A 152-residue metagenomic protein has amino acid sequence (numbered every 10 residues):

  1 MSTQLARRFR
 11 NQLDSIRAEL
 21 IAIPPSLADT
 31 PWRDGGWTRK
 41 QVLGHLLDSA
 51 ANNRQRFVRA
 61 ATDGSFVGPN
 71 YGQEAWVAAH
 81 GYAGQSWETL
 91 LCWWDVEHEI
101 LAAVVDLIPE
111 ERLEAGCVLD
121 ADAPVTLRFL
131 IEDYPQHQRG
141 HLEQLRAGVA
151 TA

Functional and structural regions predicted by a protein language model:
M1, T38, A79-S86, D122-T126: Short amphipathic alpha-helical segments at helix-loop
M1-P25, D48-R59, E132-Q136: Alpha-helical bundle segments that constitute or directly flank the non-heme di-iron/ferroxidase center
S2-Q4, S86-L91, R128-I131: Active-site rim elements
R8-Q12, V77-E114: Acidic/histidine-rich alpha-helical segments that form the ligand environment of transition-metal centers
R10, R17, L43, L47 (+6 more regions): Non-transmembrane alpha-helical segments in soluble domains of secreted/periplasmic/extracellular proteins
A22-L27, D106-E114, A150-A152: Surface-exposed helix-capping loop/turn segments at secondary-structure junctions
S26-P31, E88-L90: Short helix-to-loop capping/linker segments positioned immediately adjacent to catalytic or ligand/cofactor-binding
D29-Q73, G116-A152: Short, contiguous alpha-helical
